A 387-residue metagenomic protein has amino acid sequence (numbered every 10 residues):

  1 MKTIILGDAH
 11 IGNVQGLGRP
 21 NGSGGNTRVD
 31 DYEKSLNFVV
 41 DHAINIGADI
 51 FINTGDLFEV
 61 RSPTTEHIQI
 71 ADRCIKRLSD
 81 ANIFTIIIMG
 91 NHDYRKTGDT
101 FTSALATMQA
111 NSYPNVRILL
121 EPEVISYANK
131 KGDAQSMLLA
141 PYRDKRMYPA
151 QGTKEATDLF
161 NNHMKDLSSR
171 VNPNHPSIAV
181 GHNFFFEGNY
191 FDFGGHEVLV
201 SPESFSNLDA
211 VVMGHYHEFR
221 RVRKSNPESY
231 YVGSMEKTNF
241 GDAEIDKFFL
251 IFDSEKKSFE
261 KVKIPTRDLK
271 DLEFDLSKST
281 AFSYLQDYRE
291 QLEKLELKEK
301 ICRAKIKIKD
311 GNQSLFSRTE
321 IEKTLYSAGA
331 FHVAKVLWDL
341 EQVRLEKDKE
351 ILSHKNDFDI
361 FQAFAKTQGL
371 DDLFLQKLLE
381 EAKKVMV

Functional and structural regions predicted by a protein language model:
M1-D31, K247-K270, W338, N356-D357: Domain-start "cap" segments at the beginnings of catalytic or binding domains
M1-I70, C74: N-terminal active-site segment of His-dependent metallophosphoesterases
T3, D8, L36, F51 (+9 more regions): Divalent metal-coordination and catalytic microenvironments
G47-A48, H175, N207, K298-K300 (+1 more regions): Short loop/turn motifs at secondary-structure junctions
I50, R61-Y230: His/Asp/Glu-rich metal-coordinating catalytic cores of metallo-dependent phosphodiesterases/hydrolases acting on
L57-E59, N91-K96, E236-K237, I308-G311: Short histidine/acidic/glycine/proline-rich micro-motifs that form metal- and phosphate-coordinating active-site loops
A210, G214-A281: A conserved active-site cap/scaffold subdomain adjacent to cofactor or substrate pockets
S254-V387: Accessory, non-catalytic peripheral segments of nucleic-acid enzymes
